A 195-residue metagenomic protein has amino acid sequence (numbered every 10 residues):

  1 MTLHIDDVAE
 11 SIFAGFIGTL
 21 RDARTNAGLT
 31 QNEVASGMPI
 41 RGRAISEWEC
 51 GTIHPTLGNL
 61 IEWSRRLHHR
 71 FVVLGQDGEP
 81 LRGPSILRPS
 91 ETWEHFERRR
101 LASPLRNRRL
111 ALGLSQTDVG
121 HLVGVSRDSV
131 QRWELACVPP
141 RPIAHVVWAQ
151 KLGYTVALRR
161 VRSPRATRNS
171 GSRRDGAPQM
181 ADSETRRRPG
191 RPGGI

Functional and structural regions predicted by a protein language model:
T2-N26, G83-A111, R159: A short, Lys/Arg-rich alpha-helix, primarily the initiator
T19, T30, T56-N59, P104 (+2 more regions): Residues that mark the N-terminal boundary/hinge immediately upstream of a DNA-recognition element
R24, A35, S64, R109 (+2 more regions): The alpha-helix within a helix-turn-helix
G28-S46, G113-Q131: Short alpha-helical DNA-recognition segment
G58-V73, P142-R159: DNA major-groove recognition helix of helix-turn-helix/homeodomain DNA-binding modules
L74-R100, R159-I195: Short, charged recognition helix plus adjacent turn of helix-turn-helix-like nucleic-acid-binding domains
